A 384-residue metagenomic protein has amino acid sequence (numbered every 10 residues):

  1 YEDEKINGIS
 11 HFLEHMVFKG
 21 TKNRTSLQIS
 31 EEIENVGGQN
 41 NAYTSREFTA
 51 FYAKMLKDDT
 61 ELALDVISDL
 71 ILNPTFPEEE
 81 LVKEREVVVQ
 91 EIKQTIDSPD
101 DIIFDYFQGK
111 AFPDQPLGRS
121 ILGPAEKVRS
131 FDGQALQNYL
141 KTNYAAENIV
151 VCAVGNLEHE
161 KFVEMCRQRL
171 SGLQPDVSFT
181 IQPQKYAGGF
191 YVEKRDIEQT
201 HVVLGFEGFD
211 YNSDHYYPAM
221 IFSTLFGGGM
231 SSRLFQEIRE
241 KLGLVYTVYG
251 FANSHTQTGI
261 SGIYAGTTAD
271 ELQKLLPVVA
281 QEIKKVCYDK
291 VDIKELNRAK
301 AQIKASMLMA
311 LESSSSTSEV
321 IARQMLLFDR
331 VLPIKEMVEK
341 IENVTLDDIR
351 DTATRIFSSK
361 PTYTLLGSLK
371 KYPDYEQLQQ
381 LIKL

Functional and structural regions predicted by a protein language model:
Y1-I33, F107, Y144, D214-F226 (+1 more regions): Active/ligand-binding-proximal structured segments within catalytic/core domains that scaffold catalytic residues
S26-I181, Y191-E193, I197-V203, F209-D210 (+3 more regions): Charge-rich, well-structured scaffold segments of protease-associated domains
P183-A187, E237: Catalytic cores of enzymes that engage adenine nucleotides and/or redox cofactors via long glycine-rich, Lys/Arg/His
